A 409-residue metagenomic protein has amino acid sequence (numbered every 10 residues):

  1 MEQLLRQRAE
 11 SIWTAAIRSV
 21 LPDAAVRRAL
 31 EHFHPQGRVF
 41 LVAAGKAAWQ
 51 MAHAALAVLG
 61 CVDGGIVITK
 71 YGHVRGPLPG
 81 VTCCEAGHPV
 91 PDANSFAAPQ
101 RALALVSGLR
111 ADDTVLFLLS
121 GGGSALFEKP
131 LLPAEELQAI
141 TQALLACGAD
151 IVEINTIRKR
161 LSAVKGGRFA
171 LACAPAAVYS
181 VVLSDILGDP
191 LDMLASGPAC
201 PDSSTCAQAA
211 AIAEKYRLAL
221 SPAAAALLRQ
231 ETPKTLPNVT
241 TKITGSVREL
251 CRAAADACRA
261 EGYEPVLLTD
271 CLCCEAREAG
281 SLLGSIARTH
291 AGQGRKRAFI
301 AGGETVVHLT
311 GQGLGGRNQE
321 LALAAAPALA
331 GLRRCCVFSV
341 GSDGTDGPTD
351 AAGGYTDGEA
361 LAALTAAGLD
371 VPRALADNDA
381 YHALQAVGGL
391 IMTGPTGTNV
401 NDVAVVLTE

Functional and structural regions predicted by a protein language model:
M1-V42, Q50-M51: An N-terminal, well-structured beta->alpha segment
A54-G64, L78-T82, L103-S107, P130-A143 (+4 more regions): A glycine- and small-aliphatic-rich helix-loop capping segment at beta-alpha/alpha-beta transitions that lines
V67, Y71, R75, P79-T82 (+1 more regions): Glycine/threonine-rich beta-strand-loop-alpha-helix active-site module that forms ligand/phosphate-binding
T69-A111, E153, I157-R158: Glycine-rich oxoanion-binding loops at beta->alpha junctions
P130-I151, D202-R217, G311-V337: Gly/Ser/Thr-rich active-site loops/lids in small-molecule metabolic enzymes that frequently grip phosphoryl groups
Y179, P201-L282, I286: Accessory alpha-helical/coil subdomains and C-terminal extensions that flank or cap enzyme catalytic cores
G262-S339, G347-P348: Active-site segments that bind and position negatively charged phosphate/pyrophosphate groups
L323-E409: Internal helix-turn-beta structural module
